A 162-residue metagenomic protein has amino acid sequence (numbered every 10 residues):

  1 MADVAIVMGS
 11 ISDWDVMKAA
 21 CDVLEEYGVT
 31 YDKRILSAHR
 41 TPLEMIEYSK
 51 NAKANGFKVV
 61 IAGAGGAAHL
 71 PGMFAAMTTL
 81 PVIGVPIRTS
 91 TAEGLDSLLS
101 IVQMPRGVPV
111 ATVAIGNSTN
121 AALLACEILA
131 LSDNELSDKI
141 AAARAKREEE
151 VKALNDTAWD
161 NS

Functional and structural regions predicted by a protein language model:
A2, V29-D32, L80, V102-V110: Glycine/charged-rich beta-loop-alpha catalytic/anionic-binding loops adjacent to active sites
A2-R40: Glycine-rich phosphate/diphosphate-binding loop of Rossmann-like nucleotide-binding domains
D3-M8, D32-R34, V60-A62, I83 (+1 more regions): Short glycine-rich or small-residue beta-strand-to-loop segments that form or flank ligand, phosphate, metal/Fe-S
V4, T30, R34-A54, G63-G66: Amphipathic alpha-helical hairpins
M8-D15, A19-A20, L95-S162: C-terminal binding/interaction regions
D13-M17, P42-M45, A64-M73, A92-L95 (+1 more regions): Short glycine/serine/threonine-rich phosphate/pyrophosphate-binding segments that cradle anionic phosphate groups
S37-A38, G63-A67, P86, V113-N117: Active-site nucleophile and cofactor-binding loops and adjacent substrate-binding regions of central metabolic enzymes
N51-E93: Helix-adjacent hinge/juxtasegments
